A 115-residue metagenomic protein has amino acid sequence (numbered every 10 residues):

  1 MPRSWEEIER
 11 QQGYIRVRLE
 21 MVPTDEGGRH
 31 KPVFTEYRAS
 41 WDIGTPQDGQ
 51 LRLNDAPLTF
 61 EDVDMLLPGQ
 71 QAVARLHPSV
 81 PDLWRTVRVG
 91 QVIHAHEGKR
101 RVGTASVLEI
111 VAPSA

Functional and structural regions predicted by a protein language model:
M1-A115: C-terminal effector/interaction modules appended to NTPase cores
